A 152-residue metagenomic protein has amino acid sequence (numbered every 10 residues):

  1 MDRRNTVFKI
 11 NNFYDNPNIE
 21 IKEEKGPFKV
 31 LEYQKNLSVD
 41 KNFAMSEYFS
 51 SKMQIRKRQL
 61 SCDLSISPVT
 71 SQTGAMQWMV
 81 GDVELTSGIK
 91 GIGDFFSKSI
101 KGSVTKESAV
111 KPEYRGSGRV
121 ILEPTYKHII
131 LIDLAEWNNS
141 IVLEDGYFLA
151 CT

Functional and structural regions predicted by a protein language model:
D2-T152: Phosphate/adenylate-binding glycine loop and adjacent helical scaffold
